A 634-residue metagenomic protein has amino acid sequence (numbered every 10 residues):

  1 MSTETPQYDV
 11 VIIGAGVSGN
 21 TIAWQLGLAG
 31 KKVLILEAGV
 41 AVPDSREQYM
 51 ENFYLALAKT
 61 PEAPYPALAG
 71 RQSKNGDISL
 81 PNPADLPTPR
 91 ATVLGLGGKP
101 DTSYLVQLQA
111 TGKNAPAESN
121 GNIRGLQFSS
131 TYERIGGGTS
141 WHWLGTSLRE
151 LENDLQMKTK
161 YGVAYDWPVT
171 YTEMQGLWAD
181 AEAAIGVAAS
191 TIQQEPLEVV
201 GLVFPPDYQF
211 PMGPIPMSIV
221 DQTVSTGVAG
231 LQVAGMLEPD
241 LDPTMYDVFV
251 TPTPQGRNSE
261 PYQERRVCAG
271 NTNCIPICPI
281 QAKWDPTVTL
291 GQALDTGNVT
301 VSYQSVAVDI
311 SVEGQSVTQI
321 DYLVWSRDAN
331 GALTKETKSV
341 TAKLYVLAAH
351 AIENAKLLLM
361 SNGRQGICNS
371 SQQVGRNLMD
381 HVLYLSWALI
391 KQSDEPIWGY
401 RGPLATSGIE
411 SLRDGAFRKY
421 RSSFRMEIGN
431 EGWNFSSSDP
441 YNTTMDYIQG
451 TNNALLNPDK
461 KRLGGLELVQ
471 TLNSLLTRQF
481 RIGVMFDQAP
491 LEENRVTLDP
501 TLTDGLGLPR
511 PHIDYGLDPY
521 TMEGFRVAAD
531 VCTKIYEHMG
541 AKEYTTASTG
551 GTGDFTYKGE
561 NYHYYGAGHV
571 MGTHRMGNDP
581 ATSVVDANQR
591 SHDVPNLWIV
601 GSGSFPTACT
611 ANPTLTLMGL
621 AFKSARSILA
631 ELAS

Functional and structural regions predicted by a protein language model:
M1-Q7, G331-T334: A short, basic/flexible loop-to-alpha-helix module at the beginning of a structural domain
V10-I35: N-terminal Rossmann-like FAD-binding beta1-loop-alpha1 element of flavoenzymes
G16-V17, I219, I352, S604: Residue-level detector of alpha-helix initiation sites
Q25-L28, K32, A38-P64, I280-W284 (+7 more regions): Glycine-rich loop(s) and the adjacent beta-strand/alpha-helix scaffold that form part
K59-S129, R134-I135, W141-R149, D154 (+3 more regions): Conserved redox-cofactor binding core of oxidoreductases
R90-Y132, T139, W167-P168, S371-M522 (+4 more regions): FAD cofactor-binding and catalytic pocket of flavoenzymes
P116, Q127, F249-G256, G270-N271 (+6 more regions): A glycine-rich dinucleotide-binding beta-alpha-beta segment and adjacent secondary-structure elements that constitute
T607-A625: A conserved FAD-binding loop/helix module that cradles the flavin
